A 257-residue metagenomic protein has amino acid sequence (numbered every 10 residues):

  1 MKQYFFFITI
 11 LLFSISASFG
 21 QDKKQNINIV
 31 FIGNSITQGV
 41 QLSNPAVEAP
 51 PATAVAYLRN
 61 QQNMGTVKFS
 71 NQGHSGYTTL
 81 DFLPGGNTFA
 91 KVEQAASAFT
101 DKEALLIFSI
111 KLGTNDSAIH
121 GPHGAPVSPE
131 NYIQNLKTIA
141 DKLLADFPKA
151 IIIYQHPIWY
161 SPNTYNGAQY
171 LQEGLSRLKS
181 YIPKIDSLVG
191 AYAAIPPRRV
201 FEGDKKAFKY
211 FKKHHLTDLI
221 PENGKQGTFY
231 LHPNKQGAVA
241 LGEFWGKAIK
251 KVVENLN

Functional and structural regions predicted by a protein language model:
M1-K24: Bacterial Sec-dependent N-terminal signal peptides
N26-V30, I36-Q134, H232: Conserved SGNH/GDSL esterase-like catalytic core that processes O-acyl groups on lipids and polysaccharides
S43-N44, D81-P84, N163-A168, K213-D218: Short aromatic-enriched loop/helix-cap "lid" or pocket-rim segments at secondary-structure transitions that line
A96, L136-D141, I182, D186: Generic structural signal for well-ordered alpha-helices, preferentially at hydrophobic/aromatic core positions
K111-N115, D141-Y181: Active-site segments of SGNH/GDSL-like serine hydrolases that catalyze O-acetyl group transfer/hydrolysis on lipids
Y160-K206, K235-A238: Substrate-gating cap/lid alpha-helix
V200-Y230, K235-Q236: Mobile gating loops/cap/lid regions near enzyme active sites that modulate substrate access
E222-N257: Histidine-centered active-site loop/cap adjacent to the catalytic His in serine esterases/O-acetyl transfer systems
